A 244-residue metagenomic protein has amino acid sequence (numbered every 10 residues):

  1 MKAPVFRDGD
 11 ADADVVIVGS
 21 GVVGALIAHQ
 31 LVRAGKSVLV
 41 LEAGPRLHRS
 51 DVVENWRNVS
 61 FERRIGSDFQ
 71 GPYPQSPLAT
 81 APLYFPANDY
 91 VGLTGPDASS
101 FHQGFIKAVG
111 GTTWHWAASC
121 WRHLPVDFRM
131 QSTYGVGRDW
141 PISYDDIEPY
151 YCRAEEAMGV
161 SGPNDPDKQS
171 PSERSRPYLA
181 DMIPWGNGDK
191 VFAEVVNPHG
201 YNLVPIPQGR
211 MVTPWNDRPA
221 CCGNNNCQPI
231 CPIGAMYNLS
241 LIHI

Functional and structural regions predicted by a protein language model:
M1-F6, D10-A13, G135-R218, N224: FAD-dependent oxidoreductase catalytic-site/capping-region signature
K2-Q131, V136, P141-D145, P149-C152: N-terminal glycine-rich phosphate/pyrophosphate-binding loop and immediately adjacent elements
V16, C231-G234: Short, flexible loop segments at the rims of nucleotide/cofactor-binding pockets, characterized by
S20, P184-W185, G234-M236: Charged, low-complexity surface patches
A25, G234-A235, L239: Aromatic-residue-lined binding/catalytic grooves and analogous aromatic/hydrophobic interfacial grooves in multimeric
D51-E54, W215-P219: Short secondary-structure transition/capping segments
C221-C227, C231: Short cysteine clusters
I242-I244: Conserved small/polar residues in nucleotide/adenosyl-binding loops
